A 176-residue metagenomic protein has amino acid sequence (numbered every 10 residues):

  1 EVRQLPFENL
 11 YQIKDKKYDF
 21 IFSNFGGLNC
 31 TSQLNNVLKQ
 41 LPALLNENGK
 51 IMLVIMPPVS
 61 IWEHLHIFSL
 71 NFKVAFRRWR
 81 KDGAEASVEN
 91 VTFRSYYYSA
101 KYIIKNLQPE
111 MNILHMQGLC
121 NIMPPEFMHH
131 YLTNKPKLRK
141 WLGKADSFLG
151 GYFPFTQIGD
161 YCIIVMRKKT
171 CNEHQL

Functional and structural regions predicted by a protein language model:
E1-N9: Conserved SAM-binding strand-loop segment of SAM-dependent methyltransferases
Y11-I21: A short acidic, Gly/Pro-enriched loop at the edge of an enzyme's catalytic core that lines a small-molecule cofactor
D19-L34: A short SAM/SAH-binding and catalytic strip from SAM-dependent methyltransferases
N35-K50: A short glycine-rich, Lys/Arg-flanked "PGG" loop and its adjoining helix->strand segment in the class I
K50-R80: Conserved class I S-adenosyl-L-methionine
E63, E85-Y102: Acceptor-substrate binding/catalytic loop of class I
K105, H115-L176: A C-terminal cap/extension of S-adenosyl-L-methionine-dependent methyltransferases that defines the acceptor-substrate
